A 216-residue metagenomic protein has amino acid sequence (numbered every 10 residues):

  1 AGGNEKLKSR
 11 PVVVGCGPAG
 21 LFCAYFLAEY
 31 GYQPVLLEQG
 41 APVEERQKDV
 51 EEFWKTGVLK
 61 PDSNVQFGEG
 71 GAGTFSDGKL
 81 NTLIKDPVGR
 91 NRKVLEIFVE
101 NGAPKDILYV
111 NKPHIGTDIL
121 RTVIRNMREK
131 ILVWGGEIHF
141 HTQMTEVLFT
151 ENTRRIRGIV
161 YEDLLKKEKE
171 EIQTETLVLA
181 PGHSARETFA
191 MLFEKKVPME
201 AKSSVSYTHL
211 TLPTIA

Functional and structural regions predicted by a protein language model:
L7-C16: Beta1/beta-strand and adjacent pyrophosphate-binding region of the FAD-binding site in flavoprotein oxidoreductases
V14, I172-G182: Short hydrophobic core segments
G20: N-terminal Rossmann-fold NAD(P) dinucleotide-binding loop
Y32-V50: Glycine-rich FAD pyrophosphate-binding loop
E45, E51-E137, T142-Q143: Conserved N-terminal/central alpha/beta ligand/cofactor-binding core
F140-T153: A conserved short coil-to-beta-strand element within the FAD-binding core of flavoproteins
L179, S184-E194: Flavin (primarily FAD) binding-site architecture
T208-T214: Conserved small/polar residues in nucleotide/adenosyl-binding loops
